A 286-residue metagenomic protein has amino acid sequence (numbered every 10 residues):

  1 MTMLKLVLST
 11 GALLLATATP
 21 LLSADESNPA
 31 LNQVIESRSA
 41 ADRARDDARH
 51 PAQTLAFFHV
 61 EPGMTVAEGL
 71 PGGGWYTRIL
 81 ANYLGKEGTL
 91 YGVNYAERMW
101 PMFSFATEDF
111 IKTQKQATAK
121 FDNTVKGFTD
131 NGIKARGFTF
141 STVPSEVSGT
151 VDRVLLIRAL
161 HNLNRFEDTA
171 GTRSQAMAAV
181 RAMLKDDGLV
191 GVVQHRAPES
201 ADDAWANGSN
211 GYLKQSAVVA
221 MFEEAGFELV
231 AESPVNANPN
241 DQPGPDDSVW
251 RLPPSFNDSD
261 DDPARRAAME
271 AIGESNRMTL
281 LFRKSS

Functional and structural regions predicted by a protein language model:
N28-F57, E61: Class I SAM-dependent methyltransferase Rossmann-like catalytic core, especially the SAM/SAH-binding loop
G63, K86-E87, L184-V190: Short glycine-dipeptide loop
G63-G72: Conserved class I S-adenosyl-L-methionine
A81, A170-D186: A short glycine-rich, Lys/Arg-flanked "PGG" loop and its adjoining helix->strand segment in the class I
F105-V143: S-adenosyl-L-methionine
P144-L155: A short acidic, Gly/Pro-enriched loop at the edge of an enzyme's catalytic core that lines a small-molecule cofactor
D202-V230: Conserved Class I S-adenosyl-L-methionine
A225, R265-S286: C-terminal lobe and adjacent flexible extensions of AdoMet/dcAdoMet transferase-like proteins
